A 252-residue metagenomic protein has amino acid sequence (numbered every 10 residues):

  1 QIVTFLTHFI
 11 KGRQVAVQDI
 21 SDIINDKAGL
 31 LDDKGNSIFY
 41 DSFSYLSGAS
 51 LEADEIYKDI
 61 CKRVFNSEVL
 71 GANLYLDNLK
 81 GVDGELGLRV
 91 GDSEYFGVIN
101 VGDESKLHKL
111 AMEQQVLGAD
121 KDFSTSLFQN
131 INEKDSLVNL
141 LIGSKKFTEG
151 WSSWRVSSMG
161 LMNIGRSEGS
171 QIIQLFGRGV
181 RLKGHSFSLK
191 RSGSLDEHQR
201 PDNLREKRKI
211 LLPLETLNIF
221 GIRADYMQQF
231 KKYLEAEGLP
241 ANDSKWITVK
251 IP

Functional and structural regions predicted by a protein language model:
Q1-L140, K146-W154, S158, I164-P252: Helicase-associated low-complexity regulatory tails and linkers flanking the ATPase motor
